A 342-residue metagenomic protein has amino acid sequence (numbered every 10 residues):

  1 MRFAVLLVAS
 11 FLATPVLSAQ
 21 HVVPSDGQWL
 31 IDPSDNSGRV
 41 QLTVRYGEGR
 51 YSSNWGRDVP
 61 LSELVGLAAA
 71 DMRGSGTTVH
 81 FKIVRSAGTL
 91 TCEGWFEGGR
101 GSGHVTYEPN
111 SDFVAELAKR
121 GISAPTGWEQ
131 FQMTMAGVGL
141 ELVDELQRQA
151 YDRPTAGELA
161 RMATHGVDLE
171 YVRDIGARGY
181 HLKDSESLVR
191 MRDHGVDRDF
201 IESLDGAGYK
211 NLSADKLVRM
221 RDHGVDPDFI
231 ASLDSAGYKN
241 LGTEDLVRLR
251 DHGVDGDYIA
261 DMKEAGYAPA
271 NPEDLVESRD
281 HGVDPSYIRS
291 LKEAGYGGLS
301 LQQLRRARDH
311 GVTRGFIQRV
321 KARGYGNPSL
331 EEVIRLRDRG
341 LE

Functional and structural regions predicted by a protein language model:
A4-P15: Bacterial N-terminal signal peptides
S18-E342: General marker for long, soluble alpha-helical cores
